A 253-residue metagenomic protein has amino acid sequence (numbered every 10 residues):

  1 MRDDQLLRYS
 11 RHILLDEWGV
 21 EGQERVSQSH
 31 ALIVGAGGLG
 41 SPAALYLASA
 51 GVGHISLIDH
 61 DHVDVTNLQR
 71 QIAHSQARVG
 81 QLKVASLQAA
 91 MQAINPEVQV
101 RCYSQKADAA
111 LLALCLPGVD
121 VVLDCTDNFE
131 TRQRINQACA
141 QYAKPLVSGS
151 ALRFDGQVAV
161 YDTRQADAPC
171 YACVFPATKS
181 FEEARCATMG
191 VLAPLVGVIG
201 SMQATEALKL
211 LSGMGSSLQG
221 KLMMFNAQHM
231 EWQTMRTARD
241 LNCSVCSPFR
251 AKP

Functional and structural regions predicted by a protein language model:
M1-P253: Adenine nucleotide-associated cytosolic modules
